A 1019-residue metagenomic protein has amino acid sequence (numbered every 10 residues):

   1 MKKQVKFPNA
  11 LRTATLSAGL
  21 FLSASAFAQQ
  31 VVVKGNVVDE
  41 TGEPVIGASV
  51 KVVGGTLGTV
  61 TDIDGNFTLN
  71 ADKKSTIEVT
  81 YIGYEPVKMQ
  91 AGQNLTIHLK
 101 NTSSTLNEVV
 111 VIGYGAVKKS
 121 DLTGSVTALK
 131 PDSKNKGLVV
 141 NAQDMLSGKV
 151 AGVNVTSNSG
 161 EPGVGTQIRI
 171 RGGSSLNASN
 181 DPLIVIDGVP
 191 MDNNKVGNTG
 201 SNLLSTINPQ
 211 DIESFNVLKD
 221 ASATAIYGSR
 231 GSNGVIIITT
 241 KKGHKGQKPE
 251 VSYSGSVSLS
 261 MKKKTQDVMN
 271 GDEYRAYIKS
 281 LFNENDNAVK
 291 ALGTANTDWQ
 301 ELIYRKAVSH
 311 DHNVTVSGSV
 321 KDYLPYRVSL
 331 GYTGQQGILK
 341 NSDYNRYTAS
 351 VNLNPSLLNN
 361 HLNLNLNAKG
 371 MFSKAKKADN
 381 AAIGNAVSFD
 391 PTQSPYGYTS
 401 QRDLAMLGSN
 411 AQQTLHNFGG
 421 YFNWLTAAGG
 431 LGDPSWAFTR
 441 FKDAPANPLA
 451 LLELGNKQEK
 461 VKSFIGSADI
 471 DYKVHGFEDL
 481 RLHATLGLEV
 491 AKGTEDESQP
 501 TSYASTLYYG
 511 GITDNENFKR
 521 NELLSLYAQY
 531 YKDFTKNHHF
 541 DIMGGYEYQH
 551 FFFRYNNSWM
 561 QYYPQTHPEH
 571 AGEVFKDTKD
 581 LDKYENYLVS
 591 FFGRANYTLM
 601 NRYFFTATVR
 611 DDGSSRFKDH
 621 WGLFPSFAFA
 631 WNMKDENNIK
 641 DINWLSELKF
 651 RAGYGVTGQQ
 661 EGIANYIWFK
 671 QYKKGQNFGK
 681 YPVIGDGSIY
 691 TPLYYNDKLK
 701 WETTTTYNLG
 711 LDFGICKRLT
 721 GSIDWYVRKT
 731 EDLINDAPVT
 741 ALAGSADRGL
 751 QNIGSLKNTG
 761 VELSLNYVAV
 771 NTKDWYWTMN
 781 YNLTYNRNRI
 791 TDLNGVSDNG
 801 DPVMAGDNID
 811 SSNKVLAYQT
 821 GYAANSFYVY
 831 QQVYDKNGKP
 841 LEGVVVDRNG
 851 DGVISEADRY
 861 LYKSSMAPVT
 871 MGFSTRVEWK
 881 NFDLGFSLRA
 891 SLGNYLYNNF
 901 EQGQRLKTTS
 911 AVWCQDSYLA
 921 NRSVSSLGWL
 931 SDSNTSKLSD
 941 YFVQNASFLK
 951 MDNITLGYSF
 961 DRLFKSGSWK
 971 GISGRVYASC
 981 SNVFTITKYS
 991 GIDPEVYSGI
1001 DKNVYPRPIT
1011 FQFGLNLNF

Functional and structural regions predicted by a protein language model:
M1-F372, D379-N380, W436-F438, I465-G466 (+2 more regions): Short, small/polar-rich motifs associated with maturation and membrane association, primarily at protein termini
G243-P249, K321-L324, L358-L364, D379 (+8 more regions): Short loop/turn motifs that connect adjacent beta-strands in outer-membrane beta-barrel proteins
G246, I338-T348, K369-M371, K377-A382 (+4 more regions): Small-side-chain secondary-structure face that scaffolds active or pore-lining regions
S252-T294, N380, N385-F389, Q393 (+1 more regions): Conserved small-residue
G271-A295, N385-A450, D496-I512, F552-D580 (+8 more regions): Surface-exposed loop/turn segments flanking beta-strands in extracellular/periplasmic regions
N287, L449, R602, K836-K839 (+1 more regions): Extracytoplasmic gating/loop element in the C-terminal half of outer-membrane beta-barrel translocons and assembly
V289-S317, K321, S463, P500 (+5 more regions): Outer-membrane beta-barrel transmembrane domain signature of Gram-negative proteins, especially the mid-to-C-terminal
F575-F592, N677-T720, G749-T772, S864-T870 (+1 more regions): Outer-membrane beta-barrel signature, preferentially recognizing the C-terminal barrel domain of Gram-negative
